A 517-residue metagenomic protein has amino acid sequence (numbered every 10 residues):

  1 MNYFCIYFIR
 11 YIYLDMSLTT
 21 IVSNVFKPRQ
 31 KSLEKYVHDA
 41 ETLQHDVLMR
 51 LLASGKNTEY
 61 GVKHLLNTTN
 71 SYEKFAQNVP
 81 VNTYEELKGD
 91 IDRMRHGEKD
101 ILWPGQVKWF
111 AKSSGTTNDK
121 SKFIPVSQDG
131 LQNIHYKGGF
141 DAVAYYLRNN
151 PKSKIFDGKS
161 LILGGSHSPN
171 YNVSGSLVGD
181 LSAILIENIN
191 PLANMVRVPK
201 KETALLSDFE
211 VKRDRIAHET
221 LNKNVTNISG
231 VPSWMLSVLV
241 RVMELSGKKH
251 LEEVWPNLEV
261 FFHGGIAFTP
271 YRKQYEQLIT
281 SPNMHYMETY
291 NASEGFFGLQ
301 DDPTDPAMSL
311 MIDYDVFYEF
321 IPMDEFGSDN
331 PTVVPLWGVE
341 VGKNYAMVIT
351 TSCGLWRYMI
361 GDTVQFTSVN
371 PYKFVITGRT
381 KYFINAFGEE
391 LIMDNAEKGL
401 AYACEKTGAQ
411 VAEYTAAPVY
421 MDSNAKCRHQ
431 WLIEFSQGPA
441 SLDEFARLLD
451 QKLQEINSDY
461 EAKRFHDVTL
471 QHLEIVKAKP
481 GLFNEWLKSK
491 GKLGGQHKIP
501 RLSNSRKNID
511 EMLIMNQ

Functional and structural regions predicted by a protein language model:
Y3-D15: Short, Lys/Arg-enriched N-terminal segments with co-localized hydrophobic residues within the first ~10-30 amino acids
Y13-N67, F75-N82, D90-R93, G97 (+1 more regions): Active-site glycine/GP-rich loop and adjacent strand/helix microenvironment that borders small-molecule binding pockets
T42, D46-F110, S121-V126, N133 (+2 more regions): Active-site diphosphate/adenylate-binding microenvironment
K99-D100, D119-G130, E253, V260 (+1 more regions): Non-catalytic, beta-rich accessory domains that mediate macromolecular interactions or localization
A111-T117: Conserved helicase ATPase motor motifs in RecA-like P-loop NTPase domains
D129-Q132, G438-P439: Short strand->helix junction
G138: DNA major-groove recognition helices of helix-turn-helix
Y145-A193: Conserved AMP-binding loop of ANL adenylate-forming enzymes
